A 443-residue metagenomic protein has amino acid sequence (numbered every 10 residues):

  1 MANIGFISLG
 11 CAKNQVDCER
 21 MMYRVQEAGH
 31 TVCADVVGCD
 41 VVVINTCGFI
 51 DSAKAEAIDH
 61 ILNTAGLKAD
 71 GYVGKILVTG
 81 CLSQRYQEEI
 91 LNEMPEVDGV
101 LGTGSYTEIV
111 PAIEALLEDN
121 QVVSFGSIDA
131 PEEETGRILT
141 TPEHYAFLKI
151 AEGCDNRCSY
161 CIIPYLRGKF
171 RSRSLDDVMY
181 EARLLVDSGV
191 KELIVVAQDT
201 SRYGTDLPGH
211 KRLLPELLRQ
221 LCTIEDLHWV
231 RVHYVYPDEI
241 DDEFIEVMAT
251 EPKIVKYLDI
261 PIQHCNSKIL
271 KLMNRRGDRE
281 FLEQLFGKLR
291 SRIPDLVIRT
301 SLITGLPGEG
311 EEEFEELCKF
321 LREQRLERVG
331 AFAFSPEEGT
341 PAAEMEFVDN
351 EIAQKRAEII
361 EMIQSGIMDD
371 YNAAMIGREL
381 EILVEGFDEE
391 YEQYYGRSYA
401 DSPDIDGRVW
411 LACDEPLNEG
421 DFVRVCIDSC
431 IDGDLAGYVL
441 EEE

Functional and structural regions predicted by a protein language model:
M1-Y203, E243, I254, L258 (+6 more regions): Proteins enriched for Cys/Gly/acidic motifs involved in redox and nucleic-acid/cofactor modification
I4, V41-V42, A146, L193 (+7 more regions): Conserved beta-strand core positions
I7, V196-Q198, H233-V235, P261-Q263 (+6 more regions): Generic beta-strand/beta-sheet core signal
I76-G80, R85, I90, D187-E312 (+1 more regions): Conserved SAM/AdoMet-binding glycine-rich loop
I138-L139, E246-T250, I262, N372-A374 (+2 more regions): Replace "in large, NTP-powered and nucleic-acid-processing enzymes" with "in large, NTP-powered factors and other
C158, V178, V195, V232 (+7 more regions): Conserved, mostly hydrophobic/aromatic
F244-I245, L317, L411-A412: Short beta-alpha junctions and helix-cap segments that line functional grooves
P336, E344-E443: Terminal RNA-binding accessory module
